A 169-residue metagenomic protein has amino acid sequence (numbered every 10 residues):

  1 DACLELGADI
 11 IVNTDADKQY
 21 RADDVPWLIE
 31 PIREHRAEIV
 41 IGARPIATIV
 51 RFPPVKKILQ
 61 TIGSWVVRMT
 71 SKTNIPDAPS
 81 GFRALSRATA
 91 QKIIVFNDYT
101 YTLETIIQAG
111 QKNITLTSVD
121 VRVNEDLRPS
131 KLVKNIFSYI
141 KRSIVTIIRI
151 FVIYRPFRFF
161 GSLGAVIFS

Functional and structural regions predicted by a protein language model:
D1, D9-I11, R36, V166-S169: Short, intrinsically disordered, charge-balanced linker/junction segments flanking boundaries in proteins
D1-L6, A22-Y99, E125-S143: Acceptor/aglycone-binding surface of glycosyltransferases and processive sugar-polymer synthases
A8-Q19: Short beta-strand-to-loop acidic/aromatic patch adjacent to the donor-nucleotide binding site
N13-T14, V40-A43, V119-V121: Short glycine/serine/threonine-enriched helix-capping/active-site loop that flanks the nucleotide-sugar donor pocket
F96-S169: Hydrophobic helical membrane-anchoring modules
